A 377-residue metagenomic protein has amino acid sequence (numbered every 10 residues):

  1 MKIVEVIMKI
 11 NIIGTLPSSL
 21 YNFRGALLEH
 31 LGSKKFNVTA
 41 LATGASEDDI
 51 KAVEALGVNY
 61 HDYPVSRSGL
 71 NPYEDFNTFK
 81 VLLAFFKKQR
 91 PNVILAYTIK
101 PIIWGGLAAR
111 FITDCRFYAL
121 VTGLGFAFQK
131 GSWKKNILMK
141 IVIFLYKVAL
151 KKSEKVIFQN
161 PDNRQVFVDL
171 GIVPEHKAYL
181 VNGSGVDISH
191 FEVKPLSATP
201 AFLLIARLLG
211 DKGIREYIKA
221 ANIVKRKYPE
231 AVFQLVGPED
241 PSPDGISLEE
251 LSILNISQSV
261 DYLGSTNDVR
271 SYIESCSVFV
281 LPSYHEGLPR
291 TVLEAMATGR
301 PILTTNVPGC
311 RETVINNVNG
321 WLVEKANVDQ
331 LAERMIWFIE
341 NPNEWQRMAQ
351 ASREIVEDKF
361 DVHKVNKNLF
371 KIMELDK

Functional and structural regions predicted by a protein language model:
E47-E54, Q165, V232-S259, L263 (+1 more regions): Short, structured helix-loop element that forms part of the nucleotide-activated donor/catalytic region
H61, I143-E192: Donor nucleotide-sugar binding/catalytic pocket of nucleotide-sugar-dependent glycosyltransferases
L70-E74, V168-D169, P174-T199, N267 (+2 more regions): Acidic anion/phosphate-binding donor-loop and adjacent secondary structure in glycosyltransferase catalytic cores
P195-K212, Y217-A221, Q234: Conserved donor-binding/catalytic core segment of Leloir-type glycosyltransferases
S265, Y284: Aromatic "clamp/platform" in nucleotide-sugar-dependent glycosyltransferases that forms part of the donor/acceptor
P301-T304, V314: Short hydrophobic beta-strand element within catalytic cores of glycosyltransferases and related nucleotide-activated
N316-N317, W321-V328, W337-N343: Conserved acidic donor-binding segment of nucleotide-sugar-dependent glycosyltransferases
Q330, W337, E344-K359, V365-K371: A short, well-ordered alpha-helix in the C-terminal region of glycosyltransferases
